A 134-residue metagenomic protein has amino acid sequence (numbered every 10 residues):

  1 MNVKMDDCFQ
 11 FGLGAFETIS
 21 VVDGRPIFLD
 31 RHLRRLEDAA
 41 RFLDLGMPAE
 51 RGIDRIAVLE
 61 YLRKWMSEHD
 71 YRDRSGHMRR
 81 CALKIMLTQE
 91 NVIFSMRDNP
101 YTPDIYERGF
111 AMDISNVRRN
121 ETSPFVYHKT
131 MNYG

Functional and structural regions predicted by a protein language model:
M1-K64, E68, T88-G134: Helix-start/capping segments and mature chain N-termini
S75-Q89: Ordered, amphipathic secondary-structure segments that act as subunit-interaction surfaces in large macromolecular
